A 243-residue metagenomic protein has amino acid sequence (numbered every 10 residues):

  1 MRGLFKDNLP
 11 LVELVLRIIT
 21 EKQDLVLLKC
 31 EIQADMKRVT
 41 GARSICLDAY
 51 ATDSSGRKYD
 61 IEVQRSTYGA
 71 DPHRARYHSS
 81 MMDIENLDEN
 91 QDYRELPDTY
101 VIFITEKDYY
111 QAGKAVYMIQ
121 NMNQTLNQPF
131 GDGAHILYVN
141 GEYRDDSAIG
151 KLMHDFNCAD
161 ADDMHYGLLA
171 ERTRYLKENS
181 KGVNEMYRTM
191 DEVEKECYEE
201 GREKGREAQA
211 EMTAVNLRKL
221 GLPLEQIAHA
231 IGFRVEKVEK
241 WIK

Functional and structural regions predicted by a protein language model:
M1-S180: Conserved single-residue anchors adjacent to enzymatic active/cofactor-binding motifs
T52, Y59-Q64, R144, A148-K243: Short, charged alpha-helical interaction segments and adjacent helix-coil junctions
